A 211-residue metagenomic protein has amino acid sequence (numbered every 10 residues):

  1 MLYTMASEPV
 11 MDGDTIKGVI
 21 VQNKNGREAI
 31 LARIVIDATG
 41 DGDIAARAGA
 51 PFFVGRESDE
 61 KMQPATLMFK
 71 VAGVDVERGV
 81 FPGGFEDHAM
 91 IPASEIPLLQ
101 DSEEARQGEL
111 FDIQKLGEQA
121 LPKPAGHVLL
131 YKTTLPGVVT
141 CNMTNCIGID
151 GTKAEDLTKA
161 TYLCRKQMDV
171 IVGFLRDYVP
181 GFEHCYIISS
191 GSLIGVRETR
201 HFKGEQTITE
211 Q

Functional and structural regions predicted by a protein language model:
M1-A45: Feature captures the FAD/FMN-dependent oxidoreductase FAD-binding
D12-D14, R47-G49, V80-P82: Short acidic, glycine/serine/threonine-rich loops at helix termini
G26, A46-M62: Glycine-rich beta-alpha-beta "Rossmann" dinucleotide-binding loop(s) and their flanking helix/strand
T39-A48, F52, G73, L175 (+1 more regions): A generic secondary-structure signal for well-formed alpha-helical elements
R56-Q211: Mobile, glycine/GP-rich and aromatic-enriched active-site lid/loop segments adjacent to catalytic centers
